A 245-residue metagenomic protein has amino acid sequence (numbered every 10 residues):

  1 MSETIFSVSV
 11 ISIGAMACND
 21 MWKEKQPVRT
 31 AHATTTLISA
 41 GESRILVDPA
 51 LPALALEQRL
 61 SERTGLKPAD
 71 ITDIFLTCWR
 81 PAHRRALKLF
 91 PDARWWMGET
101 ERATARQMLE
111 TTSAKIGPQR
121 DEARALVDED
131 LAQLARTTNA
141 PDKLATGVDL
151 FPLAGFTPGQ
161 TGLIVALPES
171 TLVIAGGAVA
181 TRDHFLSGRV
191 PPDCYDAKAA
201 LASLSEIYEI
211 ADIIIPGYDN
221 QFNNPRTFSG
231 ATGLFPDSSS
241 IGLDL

Functional and structural regions predicted by a protein language model:
M1-E42, E206, I210, N223-T232 (+2 more regions): Zn-dependent metallo-beta-lactamase
V10-M16, T30-S39, I45, N139-P168: Core dinuclear metal-dependent hydrolase active-site scaffold
A17-T35, S39-D73: Pre-active-site segment of Zn-dependent metallo-hydrolases
E24-Q26, T112, S187-D193: Short glycine-enriched, charge-decorated loop/helix-capping segments at active-site entrances that position
L46-A50, T72-R80, W96-G98, P152-G155 (+3 more regions): Active-site neighborhood of phospho(di)ester-bond hydrolases with catalytic His/Asp-centered motifs
A50-L131: Active-site HxH/HxHxD metal-binding segment of metal-dependent hydrolases
M97-P152, P192-D212: Metallo-beta-lactamase
D142-K143, P152, Q160-A231, D244: Metallo-beta-lactamase
